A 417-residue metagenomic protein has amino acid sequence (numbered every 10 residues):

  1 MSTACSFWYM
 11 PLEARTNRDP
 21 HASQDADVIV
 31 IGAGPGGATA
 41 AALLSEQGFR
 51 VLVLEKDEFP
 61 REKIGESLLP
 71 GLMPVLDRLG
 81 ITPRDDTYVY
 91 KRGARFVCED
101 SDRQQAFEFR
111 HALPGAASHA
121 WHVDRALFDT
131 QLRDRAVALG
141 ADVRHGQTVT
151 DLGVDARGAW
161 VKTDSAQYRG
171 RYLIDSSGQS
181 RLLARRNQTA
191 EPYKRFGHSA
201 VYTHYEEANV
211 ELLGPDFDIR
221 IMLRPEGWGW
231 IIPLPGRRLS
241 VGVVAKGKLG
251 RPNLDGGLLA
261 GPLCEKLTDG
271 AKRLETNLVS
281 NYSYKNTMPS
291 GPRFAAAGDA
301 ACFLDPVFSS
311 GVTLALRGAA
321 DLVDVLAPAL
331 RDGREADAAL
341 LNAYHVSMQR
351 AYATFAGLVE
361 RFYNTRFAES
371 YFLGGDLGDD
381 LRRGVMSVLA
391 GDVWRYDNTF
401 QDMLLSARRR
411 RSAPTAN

Functional and structural regions predicted by a protein language model:
C5-M10, A327-N417: C-terminal helical "tail/cap" subdomain of flavin- and related membrane-associated enzymes
Y9, Y88, L249-L341: FAD/FMN-dependent oxidoreductases across multiple families
P20-G34: Beta1/beta-strand and adjacent pyrophosphate-binding region of the FAD-binding site in flavoprotein oxidoreductases
V28-V30, V51, F294: Conserved hydrophobic helix-helix packing surfaces used for dimerization/oligomerization
G37-A38: N-terminal Rossmann-fold NAD(P) dinucleotide-binding loop
S45-I64: Glycine-rich FAD pyrophosphate-binding loop
D77-F128: A conserved beta-strand/loop capping segment in the N-terminal third of enzymes that catalyze redox or closely related
R135-E265: Predominantly flavin-linked oxidoreductase catalytic cores and closely associated redox partners
